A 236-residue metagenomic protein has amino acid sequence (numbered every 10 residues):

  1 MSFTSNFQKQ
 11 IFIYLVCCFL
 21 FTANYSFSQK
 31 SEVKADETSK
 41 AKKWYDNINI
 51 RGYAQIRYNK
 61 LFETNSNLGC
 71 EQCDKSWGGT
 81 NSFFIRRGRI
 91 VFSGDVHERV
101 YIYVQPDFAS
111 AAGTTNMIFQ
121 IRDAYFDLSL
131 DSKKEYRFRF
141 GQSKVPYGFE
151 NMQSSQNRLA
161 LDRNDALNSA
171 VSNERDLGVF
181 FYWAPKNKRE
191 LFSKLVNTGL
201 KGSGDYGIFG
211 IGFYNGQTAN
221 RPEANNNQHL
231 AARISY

Functional and structural regions predicted by a protein language model:
M1-S5, S169, P222: A general boundary/transition motif marking the beginning of the first structured unit of a protein
F3, F7, L15, F19-G69 (+2 more regions): N-terminal periplasmic/intermembrane-space "pro-region" immediately following the signal or transit peptide
A41-F62, W77-G216, A224-A231, S235-Y236: Outer membrane beta-barrel
